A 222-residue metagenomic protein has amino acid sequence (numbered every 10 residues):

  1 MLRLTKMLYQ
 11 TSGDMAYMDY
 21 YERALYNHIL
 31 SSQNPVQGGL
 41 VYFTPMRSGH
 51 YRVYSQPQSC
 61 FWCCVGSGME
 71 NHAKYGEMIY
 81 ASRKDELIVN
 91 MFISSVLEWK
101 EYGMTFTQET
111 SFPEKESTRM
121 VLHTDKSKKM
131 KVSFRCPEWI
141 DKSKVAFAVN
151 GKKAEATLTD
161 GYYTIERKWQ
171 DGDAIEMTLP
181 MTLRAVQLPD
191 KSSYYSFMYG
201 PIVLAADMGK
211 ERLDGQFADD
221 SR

Functional and structural regions predicted by a protein language model:
M1-C136, K144, L158: Aromatic (Trp/Tyr) and acidic
E98, A146-A148, M198: A general beta-strand register signal
M104-F106, A154, L204: Short, isolated positions in well-ordered beta-strands
M130-S133, I165-P180, V186, D207: C-terminal beta-strand-rich structural cap/linker in extracellular carbohydrate-active enzymes
D141, D171-G172, Y199: Short, flexible surface segments
K142-R167, A185-D190: Solvent-exposed beta-strand/loop surfaces of large extracellular or lumenal domains
L179-R222: Glycine/proline-rich low-complexity spacer/linker segments in large multi-domain proteins
